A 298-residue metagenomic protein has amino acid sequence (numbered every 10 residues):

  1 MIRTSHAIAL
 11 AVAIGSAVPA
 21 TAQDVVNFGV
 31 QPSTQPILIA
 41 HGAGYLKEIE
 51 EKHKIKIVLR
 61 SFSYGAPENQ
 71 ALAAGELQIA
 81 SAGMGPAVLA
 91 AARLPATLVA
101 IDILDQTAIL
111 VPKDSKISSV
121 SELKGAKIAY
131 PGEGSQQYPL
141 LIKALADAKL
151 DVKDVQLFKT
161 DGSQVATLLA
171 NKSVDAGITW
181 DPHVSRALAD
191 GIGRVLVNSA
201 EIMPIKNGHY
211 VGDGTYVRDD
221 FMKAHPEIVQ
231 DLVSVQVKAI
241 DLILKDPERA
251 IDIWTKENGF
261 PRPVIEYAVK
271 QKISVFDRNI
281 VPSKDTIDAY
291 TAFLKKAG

Functional and structural regions predicted by a protein language model:
M1-I8: Bacterial N-terminal signal peptides that target proteins for export
I8-L10, A20: Cleavable N-terminal signal peptides
L10, K56-V58, V152-V155, N258-K270: Short, surface-exposed acidic
S16-A22: Sec/Tat signal peptide C-region and signal peptidase I cleavage site
Q23-D161, L168-N171, D175-D181, I192 (+1 more regions): Short, glycine-/small- and polar/acidic-enriched structural segments that line small-molecule recognition paths
K47-I55, E201-G208, S274-S283: Short, solvent-exposed loop/beta-turn-alpha elements that line the ligand-binding surface or hinge of extracytoplasmic
G85-P86, S115, F158, Q164-K256: Pocket-lining segment of extracytoplasmic ligand-binding domains
K223-A297: Secondary-structure end/capping motifs
